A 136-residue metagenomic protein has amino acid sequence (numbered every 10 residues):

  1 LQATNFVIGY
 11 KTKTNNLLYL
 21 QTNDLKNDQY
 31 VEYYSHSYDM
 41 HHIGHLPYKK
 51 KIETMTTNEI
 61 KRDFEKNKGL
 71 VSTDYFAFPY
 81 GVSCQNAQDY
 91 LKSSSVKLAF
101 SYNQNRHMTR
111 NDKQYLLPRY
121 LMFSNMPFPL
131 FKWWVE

Functional and structural regions predicted by a protein language model:
L1-N86, Q114-L117: Metal-dependent polysaccharide deacetylase catalytic core of the NodB/CE4 family, i.e., the active-site-bearing domain
K13-T14, Q88, K92-E136: C-terminal domain-boundary segment and adjacent tail
